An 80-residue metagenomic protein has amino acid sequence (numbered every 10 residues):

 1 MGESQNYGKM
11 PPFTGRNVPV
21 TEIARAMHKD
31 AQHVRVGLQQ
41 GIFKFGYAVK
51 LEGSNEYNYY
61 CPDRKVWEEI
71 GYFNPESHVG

Functional and structural regions predicted by a protein language model:
M1-R16: A detector for short, charged/polar N-terminal pre-domain segments
T14, A24-R25: Short N-terminal micro-motifs specific to bacterial/archaeal maturation and metal-cluster initiation sites
V20-T21: Residues within the helices of the helix-turn-helix
R25, V36, K65-E69: Charged/polar, solvent-exposed surface patches and flexible loops
A26-N58: Major-groove DNA-recognition helix of helix-turn-helix-type DNA-binding domains
E56-G80: A short, Lys/Arg-enriched interface patch at domain edges and termini
